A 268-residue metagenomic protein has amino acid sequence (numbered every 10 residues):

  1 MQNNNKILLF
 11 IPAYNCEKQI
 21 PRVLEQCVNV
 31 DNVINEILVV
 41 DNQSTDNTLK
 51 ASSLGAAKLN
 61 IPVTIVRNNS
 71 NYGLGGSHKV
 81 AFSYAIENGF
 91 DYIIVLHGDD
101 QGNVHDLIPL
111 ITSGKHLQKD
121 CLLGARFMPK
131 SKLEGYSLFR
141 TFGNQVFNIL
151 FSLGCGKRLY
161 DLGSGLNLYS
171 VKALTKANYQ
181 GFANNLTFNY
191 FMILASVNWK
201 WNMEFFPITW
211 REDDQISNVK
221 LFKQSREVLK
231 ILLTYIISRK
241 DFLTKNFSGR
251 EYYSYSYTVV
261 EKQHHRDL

Functional and structural regions predicted by a protein language model:
M1-N4, G156, Q180-L268: Hydrophobic helical membrane-anchoring modules
K6-L8, E36, F191: Cell-envelope/extracellular polymer assembly enzymes that use nucleotide-activated donors
C16-N29: Short, well-formed alpha-helical segments that are part of the catalytic scaffolds of diverse glycosyltransferases
K18-P21, D46-G55: Acidic helix N-cap motif at the loop->helix transition within catalytic regions of sugar-transfer enzymes
I34-S44, V66-R67: Short beta-strand/loop segment that forms part of the nucleotide-sugar
D41-K50, D100: A conserved acidic beta->alpha catalytic loop
N68-E87, Y92, V104-L186, D213-K223 (+1 more regions): Acceptor/aglycone-binding surface of glycosyltransferases and processive sugar-polymer synthases
